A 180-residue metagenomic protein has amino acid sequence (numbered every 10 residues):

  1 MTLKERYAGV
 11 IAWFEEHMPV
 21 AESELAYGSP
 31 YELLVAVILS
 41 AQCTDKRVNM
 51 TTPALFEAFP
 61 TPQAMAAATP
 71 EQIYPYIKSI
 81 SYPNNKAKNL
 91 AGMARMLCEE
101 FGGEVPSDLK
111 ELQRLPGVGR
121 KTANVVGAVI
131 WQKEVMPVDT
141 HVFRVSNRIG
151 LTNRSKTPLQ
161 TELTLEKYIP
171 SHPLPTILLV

Functional and structural regions predicted by a protein language model:
T2-V180: Catalytic cores of DNA base-excision repair glycosylases
